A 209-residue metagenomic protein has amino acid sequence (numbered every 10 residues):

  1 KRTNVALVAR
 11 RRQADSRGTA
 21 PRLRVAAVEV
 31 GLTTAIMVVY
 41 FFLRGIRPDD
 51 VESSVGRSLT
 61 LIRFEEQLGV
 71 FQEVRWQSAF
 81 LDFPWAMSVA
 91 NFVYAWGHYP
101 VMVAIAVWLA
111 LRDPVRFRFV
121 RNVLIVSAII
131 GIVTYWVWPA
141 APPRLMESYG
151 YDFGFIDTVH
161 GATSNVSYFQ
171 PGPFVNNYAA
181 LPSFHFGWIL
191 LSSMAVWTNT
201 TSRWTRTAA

Functional and structural regions predicted by a protein language model:
K1-P100: N-terminal transmembrane-helix/juxtamembrane module of multi-pass inner/ER membrane proteins
R24-V28, L32, R118-V123, T205-A209: Alpha-helical transmembrane segments of integral membrane proteins
G31, A35-V39, G97-V107, V126-T134 (+2 more regions): Lipid-exposed faces of alpha-helical membrane segments in multi-pass integral membrane proteins
R44-R47, V51-R63, A110-T205: Membrane-interface loops
D82-W85, Y99, I125-V126, F169-G172 (+1 more regions): Short hydrophobic/aromatic segments of transmembrane alpha-helices and their interfaces
